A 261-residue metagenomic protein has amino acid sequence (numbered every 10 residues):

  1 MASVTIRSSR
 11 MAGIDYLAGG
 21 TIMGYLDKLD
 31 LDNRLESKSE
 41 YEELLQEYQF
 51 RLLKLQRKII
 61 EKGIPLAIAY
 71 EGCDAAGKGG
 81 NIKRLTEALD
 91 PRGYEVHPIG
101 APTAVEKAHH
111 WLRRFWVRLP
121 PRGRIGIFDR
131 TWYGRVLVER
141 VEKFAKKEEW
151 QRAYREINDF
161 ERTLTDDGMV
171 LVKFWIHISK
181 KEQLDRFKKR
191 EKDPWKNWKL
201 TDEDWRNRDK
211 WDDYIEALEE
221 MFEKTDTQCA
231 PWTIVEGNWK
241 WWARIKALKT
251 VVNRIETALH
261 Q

Functional and structural regions predicted by a protein language model:
A2-Q261: Glycine-rich phosphate-binding loop of ATP-dependent small-molecule kinases
